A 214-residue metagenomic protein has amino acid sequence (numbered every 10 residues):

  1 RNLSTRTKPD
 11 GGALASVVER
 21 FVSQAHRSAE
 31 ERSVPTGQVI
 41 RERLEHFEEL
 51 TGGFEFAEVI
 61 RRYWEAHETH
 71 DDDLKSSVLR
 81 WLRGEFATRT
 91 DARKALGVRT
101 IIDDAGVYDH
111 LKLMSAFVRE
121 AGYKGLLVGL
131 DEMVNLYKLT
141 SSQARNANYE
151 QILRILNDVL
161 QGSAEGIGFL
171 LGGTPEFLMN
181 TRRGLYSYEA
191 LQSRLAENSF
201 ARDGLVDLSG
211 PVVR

Functional and structural regions predicted by a protein language model:
R1-A121: P-loop NTPase nucleotide-binding core
K75-R214: The catalytic "switch" region of P-loop NTPases
